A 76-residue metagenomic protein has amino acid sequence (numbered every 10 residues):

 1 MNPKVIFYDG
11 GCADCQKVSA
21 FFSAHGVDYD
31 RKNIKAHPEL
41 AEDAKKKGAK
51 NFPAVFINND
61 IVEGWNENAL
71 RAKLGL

Functional and structural regions predicted by a protein language model:
M1-H25: Local sequence-structure signature of Cys/Sec-based thiol-disulfide redox active-site neighborhoods
D9, A49, E67: ATP/adenylate-binding site constellation spanning eukaryotic-like Ser/Thr protein kinases, ABC-transporter
A13-D14, P38-E39, A69: Short alpha-helical
V27-L40: Thiol-based oxidoreductase modules, predominantly thioredoxin-like and allied folds used for disulfide exchange
K47-V55: Structural micro-motif
N58-L76: Non-catalytic, surface beta->alpha helical segment in thiol-disulfide oxidoreductase systems
